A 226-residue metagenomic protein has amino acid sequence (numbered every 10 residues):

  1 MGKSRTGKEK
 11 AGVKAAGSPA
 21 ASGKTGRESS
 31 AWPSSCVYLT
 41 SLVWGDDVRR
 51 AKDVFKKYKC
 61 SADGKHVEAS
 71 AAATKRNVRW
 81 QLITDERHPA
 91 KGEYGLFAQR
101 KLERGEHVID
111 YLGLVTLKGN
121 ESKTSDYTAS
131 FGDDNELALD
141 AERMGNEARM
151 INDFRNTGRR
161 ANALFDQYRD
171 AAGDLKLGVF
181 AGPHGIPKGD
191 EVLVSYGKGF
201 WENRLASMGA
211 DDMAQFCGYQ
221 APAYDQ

Functional and structural regions predicted by a protein language model:
M1-G95, T157, K198-Q226: Accessory low-complexity/Zn-finger-associated flanking regions of SET/PR-domain chromatin methyltransferases
A62-R87, S125-L205: Catalytic core of the SET domain in histone-lysine N-methyltransferases, recognizing conserved active-site
Y94-F97, L112-V115, N135-L139: Short secondary-structure capping micro-motifs at structural edges
G95-F97, K101, G185-I186: Residue-level "contact hotspot" at macromolecular interaction interfaces
K101, H107, D190-E191: Residue-level marker of beta-strand positions
Y111-A129: Short Gly/aromatic-enriched secondary-structure transition segments
